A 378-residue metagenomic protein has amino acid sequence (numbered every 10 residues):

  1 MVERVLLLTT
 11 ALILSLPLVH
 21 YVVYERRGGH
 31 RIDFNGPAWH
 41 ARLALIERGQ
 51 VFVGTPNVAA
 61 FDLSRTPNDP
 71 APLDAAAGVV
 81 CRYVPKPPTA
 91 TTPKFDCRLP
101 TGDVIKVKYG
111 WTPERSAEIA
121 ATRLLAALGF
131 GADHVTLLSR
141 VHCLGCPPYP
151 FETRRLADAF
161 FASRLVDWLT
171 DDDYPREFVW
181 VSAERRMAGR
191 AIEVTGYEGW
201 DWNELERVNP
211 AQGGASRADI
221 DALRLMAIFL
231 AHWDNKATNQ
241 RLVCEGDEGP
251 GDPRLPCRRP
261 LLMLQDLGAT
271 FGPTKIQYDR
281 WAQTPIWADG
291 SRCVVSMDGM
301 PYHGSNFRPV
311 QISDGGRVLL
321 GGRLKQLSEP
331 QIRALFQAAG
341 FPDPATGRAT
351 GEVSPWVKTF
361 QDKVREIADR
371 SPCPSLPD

Functional and structural regions predicted by a protein language model:
V2-Y83, L99-G102, F341-D378: Regulatory N- and C-terminal appendages and interdomain linkers associated with kinase/kinase-like NTP transferase
V22-V23, D247-D378: C-terminal catalytic region of ATP-dependent kinase domains
P72-Y197: Conserved ATP-binding subdomain of kinase catalytic cores across diverse folds
C81, C97, C143-C146, C244-D252 (+2 more regions): Functionally engaged cysteine thiol sites
K94, E118, T122, L223-M226 (+2 more regions): Extracytoplasmic/secreted envelope proteins and their assembly/folding machinery, especially bacterial periplasmic
R115-E118, T195-A282: Conserved kinase catalytic-core segment
L124-G131, M226-H232, T270, A338 (+1 more regions): Structured segments of extracytoplasmic/periplasmic soluble domains in secreted or envelope-associated proteins
P147-A159, N203-R207, T284-S291, V295-M300: Surface-exposed intrinsically disordered loops and tails
